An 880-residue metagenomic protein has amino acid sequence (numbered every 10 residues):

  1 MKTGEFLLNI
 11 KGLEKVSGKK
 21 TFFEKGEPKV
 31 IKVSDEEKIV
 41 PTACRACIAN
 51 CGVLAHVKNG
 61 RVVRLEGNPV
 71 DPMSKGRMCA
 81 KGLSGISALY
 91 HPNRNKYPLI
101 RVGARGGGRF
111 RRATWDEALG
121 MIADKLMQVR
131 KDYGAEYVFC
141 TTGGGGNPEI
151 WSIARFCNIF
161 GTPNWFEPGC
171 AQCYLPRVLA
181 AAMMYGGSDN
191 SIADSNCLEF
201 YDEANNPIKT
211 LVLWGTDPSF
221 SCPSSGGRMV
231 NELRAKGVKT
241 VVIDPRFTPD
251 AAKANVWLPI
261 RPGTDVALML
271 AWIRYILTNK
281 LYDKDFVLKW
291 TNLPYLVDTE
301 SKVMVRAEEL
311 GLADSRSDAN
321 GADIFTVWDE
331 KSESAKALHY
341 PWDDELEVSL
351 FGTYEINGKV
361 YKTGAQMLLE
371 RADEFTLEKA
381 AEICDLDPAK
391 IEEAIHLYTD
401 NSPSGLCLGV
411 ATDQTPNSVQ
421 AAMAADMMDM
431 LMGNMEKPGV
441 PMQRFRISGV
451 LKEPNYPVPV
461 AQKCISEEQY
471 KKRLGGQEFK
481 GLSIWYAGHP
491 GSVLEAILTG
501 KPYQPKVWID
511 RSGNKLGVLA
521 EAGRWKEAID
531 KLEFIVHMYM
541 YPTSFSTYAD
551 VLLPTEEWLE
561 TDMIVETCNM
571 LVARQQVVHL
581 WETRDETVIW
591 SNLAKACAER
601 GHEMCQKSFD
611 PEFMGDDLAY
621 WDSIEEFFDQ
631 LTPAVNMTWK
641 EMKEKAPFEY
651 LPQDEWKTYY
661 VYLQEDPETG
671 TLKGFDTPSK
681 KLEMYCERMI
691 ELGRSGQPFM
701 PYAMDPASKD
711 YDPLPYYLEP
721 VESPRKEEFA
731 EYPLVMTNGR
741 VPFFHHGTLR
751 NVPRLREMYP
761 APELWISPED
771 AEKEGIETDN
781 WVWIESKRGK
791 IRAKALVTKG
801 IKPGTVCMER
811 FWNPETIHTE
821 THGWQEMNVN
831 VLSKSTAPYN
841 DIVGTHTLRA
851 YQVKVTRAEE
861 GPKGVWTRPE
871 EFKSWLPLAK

Functional and structural regions predicted by a protein language model:
M1-D285, K289-Y340, D344-S349, Y361 (+8 more regions): N-terminal export/assembly segments and adjacent metallocofactor-ligating motifs of anaerobic energy-metabolism
K2-F6, K11-G12, T587-K643, L749-W765 (+1 more regions): Long, contiguous, secondary-structure-rich segments that constitute the structural scaffold of globular domains
R101-E117, L281-P388, K471-Q477, I509 (+5 more regions): N-terminal leader/propeptide and maturation segments of large enzyme subunits in energy/redox metabolism and hydrolases
Y133-Y137, D283-V287, G405, E436-Q443 (+1 more regions): Flexible, glycine/charged-enriched surface loops at secondary-structure junctions
V138-G146, P218, K379-L386, G409-N417 (+2 more regions): Conserved short loop/turn motifs at secondary-structure junctions
I153-V241, A267, D343-E355, G364-E370 (+5 more regions): Extended redox/cofactor-interaction regions of prokaryotic respiratory oxidoreductases
T162, R274-Y282, M430-K437, K531-F534 (+8 more regions): Short, well-ordered loop/turn and helix-capping segments at boundaries between secondary-structure elements and domains
A254-P259, N569-W581: Short beta-alpha connecting loops at secondary-structure transitions that line or flank enzyme active sites
